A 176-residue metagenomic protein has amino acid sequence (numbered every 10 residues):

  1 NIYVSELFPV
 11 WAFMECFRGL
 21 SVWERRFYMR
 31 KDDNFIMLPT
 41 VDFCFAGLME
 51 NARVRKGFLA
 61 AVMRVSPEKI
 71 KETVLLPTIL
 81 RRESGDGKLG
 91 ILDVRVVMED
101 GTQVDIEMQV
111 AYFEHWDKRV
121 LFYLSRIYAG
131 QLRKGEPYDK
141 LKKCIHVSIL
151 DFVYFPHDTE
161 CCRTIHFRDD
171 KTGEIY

Functional and structural regions predicted by a protein language model:
N1-Y176: Elongated, amphipathic alpha-helical interaction scaffolds
